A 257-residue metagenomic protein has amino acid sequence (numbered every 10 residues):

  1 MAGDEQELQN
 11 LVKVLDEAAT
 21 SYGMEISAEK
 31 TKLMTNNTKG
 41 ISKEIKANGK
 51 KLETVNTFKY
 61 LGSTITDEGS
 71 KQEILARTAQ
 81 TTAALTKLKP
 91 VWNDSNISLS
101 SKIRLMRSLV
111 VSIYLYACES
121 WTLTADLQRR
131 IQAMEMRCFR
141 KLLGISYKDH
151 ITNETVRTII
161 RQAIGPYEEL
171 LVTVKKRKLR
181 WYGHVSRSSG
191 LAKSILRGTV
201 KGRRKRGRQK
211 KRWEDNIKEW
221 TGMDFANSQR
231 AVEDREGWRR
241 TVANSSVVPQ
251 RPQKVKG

Functional and structural regions predicted by a protein language model:
M1-G257: Short linear motifs embedded in intrinsically disordered, charge-biased segments
